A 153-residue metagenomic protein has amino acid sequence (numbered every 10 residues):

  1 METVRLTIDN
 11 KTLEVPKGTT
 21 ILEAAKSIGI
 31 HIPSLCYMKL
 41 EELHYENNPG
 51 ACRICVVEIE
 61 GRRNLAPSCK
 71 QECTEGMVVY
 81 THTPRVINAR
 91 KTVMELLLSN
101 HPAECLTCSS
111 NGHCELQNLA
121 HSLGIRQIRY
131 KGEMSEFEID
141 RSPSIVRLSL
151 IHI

Functional and structural regions predicted by a protein language model:
M1-D9: Eukaryote-biased recognition of intrinsically disordered, low-complexity regulatory segments
E2-T3, N47, Q71, E133: A generic structural signal for ordered alpha-helices
D9-K11, L148-S149: Extended, non-catalytic structural segments that build the interaction scaffolds of large macromolecular assemblies
K11-T12, L106: A generic secondary-structure micro-motif detector that highlights 1-2 residue hydrophobic/ambivalent hotspots embedded
L13-E75: N-terminal cofactor/phosphate-binding cores enriched in small/glycine residues, especially glycine-rich loops such as
R53-L150: Fe-S ferredoxin-like electron-transfer domains and their immediately adjacent linker/connector regions across
